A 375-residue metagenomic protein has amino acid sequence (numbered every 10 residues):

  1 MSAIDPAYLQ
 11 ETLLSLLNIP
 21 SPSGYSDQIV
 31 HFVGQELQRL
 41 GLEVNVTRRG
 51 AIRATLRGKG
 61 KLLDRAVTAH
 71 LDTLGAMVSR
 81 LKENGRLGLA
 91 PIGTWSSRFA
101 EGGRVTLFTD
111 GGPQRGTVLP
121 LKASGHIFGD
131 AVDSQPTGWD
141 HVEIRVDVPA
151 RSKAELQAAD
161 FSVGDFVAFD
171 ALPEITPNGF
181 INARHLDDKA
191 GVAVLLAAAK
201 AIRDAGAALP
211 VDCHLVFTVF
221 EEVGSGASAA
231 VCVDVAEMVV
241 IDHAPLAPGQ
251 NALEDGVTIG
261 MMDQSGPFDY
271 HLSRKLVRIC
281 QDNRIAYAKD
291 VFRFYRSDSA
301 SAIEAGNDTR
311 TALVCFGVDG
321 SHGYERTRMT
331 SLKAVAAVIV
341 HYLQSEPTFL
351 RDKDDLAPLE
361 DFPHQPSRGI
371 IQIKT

Functional and structural regions predicted by a protein language model:
M1-T375: N-terminal hydrophobic/helix-forming segments and targeting peptides
